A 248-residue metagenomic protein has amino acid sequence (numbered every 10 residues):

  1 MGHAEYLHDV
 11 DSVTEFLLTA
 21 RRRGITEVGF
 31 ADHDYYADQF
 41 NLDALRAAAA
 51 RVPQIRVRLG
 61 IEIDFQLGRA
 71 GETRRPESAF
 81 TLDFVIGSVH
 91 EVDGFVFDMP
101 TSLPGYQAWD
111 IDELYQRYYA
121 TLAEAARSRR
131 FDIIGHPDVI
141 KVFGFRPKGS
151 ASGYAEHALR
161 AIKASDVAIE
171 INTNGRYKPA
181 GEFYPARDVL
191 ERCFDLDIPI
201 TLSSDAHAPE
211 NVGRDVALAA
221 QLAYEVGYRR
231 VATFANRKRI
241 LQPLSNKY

Functional and structural regions predicted by a protein language model:
M1-L67, E72-E77, D83, I133 (+8 more regions): An N-terminally biased module of ancient metal coordination in phosphate/nucleic-acid-related enzymes
A4-L7, Q39, V89-L196: Domain-core and long-helix interface of multi-subunit machines
I25, V167, I198, Y228: Short glycine/serine/threonine/alanine-rich loop segments
R56, F65-I111: Hydrophobic alpha-helical segments and helix pairs
V57-L59, I169, V231: Generic structural signal for residues in well-ordered beta-strands
Y224-R229, F234, K238-Y248: C-terminal regulatory/interaction regions
